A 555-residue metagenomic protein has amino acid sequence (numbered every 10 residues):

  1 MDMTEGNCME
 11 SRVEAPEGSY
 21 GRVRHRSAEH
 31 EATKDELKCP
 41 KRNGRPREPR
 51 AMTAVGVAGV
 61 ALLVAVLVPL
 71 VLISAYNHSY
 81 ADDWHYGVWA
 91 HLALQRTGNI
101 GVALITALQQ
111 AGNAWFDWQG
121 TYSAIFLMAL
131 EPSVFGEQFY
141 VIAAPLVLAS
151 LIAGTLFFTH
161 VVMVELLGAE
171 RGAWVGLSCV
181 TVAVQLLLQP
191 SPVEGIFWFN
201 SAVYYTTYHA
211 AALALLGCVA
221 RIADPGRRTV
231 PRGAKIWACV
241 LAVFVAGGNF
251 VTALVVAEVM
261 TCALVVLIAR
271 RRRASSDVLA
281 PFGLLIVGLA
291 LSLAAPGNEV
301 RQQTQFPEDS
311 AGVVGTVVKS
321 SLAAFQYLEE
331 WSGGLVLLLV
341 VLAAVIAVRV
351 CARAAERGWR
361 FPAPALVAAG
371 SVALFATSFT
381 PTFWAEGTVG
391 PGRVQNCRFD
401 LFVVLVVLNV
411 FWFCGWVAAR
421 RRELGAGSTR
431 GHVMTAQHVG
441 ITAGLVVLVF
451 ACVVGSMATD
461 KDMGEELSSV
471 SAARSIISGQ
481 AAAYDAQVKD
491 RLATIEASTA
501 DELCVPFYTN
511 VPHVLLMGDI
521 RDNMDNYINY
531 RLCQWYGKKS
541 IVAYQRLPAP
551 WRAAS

Functional and structural regions predicted by a protein language model:
T4-C8, R12-E14, V23, K41-Y122 (+2 more regions): Intrinsically disordered, polar/acidic, low-complexity terminal segments
T53-P69, L177-A183, W237-V240, P281-G288 (+1 more regions): Alpha-helical transmembrane segments
L72-P132, F139-V141, F199, F250-V394: Transmembrane catalytic cores of multi-pass membrane glycosyltransferases and polysaccharide-assembly enzymes
D82, E170-A220, T377-V410: Membrane-interface micro-motifs in multi-pass membrane enzymes
F157, A214-R221, V259-I268, A343-R349 (+1 more regions): Transmembrane alpha-helices and membrane-interface helical segments of multi-pass integral membrane enzymes
A212-A234: Membrane-interface transmembrane helices that cradle and orient dolichyl/undecaprenyl
V230-A234, R270-L284, E356-L366, L424-L448: Membrane-interfacial entry segments at the cytosolic side of transmembrane helices
R232-V256: Membrane-interface alpha helices of multi-pass inner-membrane proteins
